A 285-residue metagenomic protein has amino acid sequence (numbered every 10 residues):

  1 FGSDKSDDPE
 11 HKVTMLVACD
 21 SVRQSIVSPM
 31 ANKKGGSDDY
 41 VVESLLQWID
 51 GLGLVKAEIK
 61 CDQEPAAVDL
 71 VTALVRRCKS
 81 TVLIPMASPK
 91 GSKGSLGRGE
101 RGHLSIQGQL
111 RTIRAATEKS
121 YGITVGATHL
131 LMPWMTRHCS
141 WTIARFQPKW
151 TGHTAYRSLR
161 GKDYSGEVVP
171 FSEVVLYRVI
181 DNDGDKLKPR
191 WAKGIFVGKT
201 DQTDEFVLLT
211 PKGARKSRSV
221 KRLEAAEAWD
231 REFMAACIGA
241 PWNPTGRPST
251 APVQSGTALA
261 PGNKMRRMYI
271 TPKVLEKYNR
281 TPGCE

Functional and structural regions predicted by a protein language model:
F1-E285: Nucleic-acid-interacting cores, centered on viral/eukaryotic replication and modification enzymes
